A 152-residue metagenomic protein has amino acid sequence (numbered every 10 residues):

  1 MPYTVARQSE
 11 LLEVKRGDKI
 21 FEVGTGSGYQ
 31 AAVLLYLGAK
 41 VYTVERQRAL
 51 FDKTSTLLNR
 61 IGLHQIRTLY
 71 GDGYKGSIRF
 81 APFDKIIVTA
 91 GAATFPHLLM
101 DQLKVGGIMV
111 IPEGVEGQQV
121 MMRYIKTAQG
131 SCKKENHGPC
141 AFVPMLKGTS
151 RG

Functional and structural regions predicted by a protein language model:
M1-D18: Conserved alpha-helix/loop element of class I SAM-dependent methyltransferases that forms part of the SAM/SAH-binding
E13-K133: Conserved nucleotide-cofactor-binding alpha/beta core module
M121-G152: Substrate-binding/catalytic lobe of Class I Rossmann-like enzymes that use SAM or dcSAM, i.e., the mid-to-C-terminal
